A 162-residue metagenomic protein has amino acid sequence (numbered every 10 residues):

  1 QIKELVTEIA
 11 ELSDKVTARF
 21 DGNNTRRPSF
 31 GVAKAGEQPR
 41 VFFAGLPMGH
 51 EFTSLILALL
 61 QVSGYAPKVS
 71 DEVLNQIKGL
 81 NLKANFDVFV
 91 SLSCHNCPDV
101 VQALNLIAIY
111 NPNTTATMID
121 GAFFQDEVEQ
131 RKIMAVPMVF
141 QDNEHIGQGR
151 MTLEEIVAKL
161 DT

Functional and structural regions predicted by a protein language model:
Q1-L5, K78-P112: Local sequence-structure signature of Cys/Sec-based thiol-disulfide redox active-site neighborhoods
Q1-V32: Oxidative protein folding and maturation machinery
L12-N24, N111-V128: Thiol-based oxidoreductase modules, predominantly thioredoxin-like and allied folds used for disulfide exchange
G22-V41, Q130-D142: Structural micro-motif
A33-A66, F140-T162: Non-catalytic, surface beta->alpha helical segment in thiol-disulfide oxidoreductase systems
Y65-L80: Long, charged amphipathic helices and adjacent flexible linkers at domain junctions
S93-N96, R131, A158-D161: Terminal low-complexity, intrinsically disordered regions
E127-V136, I146-T152: Thiol/disulfide oxidoreductase modules built on the thioredoxin-like
